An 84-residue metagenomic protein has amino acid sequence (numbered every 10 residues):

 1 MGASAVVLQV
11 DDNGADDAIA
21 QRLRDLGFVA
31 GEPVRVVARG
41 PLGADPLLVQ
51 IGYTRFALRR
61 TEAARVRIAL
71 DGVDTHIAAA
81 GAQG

Functional and structural regions predicted by a protein language model:
M1-A5: A short beta-loop-alpha structural element at the N-terminal edge of CoA-dependent acyl/N-acetyltransferase catalytic
V6-D12, L70-D71: Short regulatory "switch" loops immediately downstream of catalytic or recognition motifs within protein catalytic
V10, G14-E62: Amphipathic, hydrophobic secondary-structure cores in small proteins
T61-G84: Glycine- and charge-enriched low-complexity intrinsically disordered segments
